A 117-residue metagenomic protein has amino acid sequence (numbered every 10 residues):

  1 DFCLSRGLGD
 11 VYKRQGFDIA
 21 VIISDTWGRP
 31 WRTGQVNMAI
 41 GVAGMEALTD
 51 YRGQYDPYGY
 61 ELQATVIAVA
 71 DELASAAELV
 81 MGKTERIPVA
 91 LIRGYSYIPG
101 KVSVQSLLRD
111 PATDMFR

Functional and structural regions predicted by a protein language model:
D1-Y12: Single conserved hydrophobic/aromatic residue that forms the stacking wall/gate of nucleotide- or nucleobase-binding
G16-R117: A structural signal for small-residue-enriched, beta-sheet-centric alpha/beta enzyme cores and oligomeric scaffold folds
